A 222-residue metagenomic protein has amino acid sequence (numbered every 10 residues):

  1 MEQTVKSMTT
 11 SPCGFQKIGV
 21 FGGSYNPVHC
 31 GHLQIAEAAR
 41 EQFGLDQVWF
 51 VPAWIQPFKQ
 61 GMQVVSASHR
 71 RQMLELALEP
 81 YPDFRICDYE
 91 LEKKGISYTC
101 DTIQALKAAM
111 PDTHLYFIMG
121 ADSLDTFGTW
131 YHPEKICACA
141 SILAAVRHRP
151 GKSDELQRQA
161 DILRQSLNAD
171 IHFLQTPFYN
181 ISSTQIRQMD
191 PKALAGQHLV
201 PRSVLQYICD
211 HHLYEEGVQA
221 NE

Functional and structural regions predicted by a protein language model:
M1-E222: Nucleotidyltransferase catalytic core that binds NTPs
